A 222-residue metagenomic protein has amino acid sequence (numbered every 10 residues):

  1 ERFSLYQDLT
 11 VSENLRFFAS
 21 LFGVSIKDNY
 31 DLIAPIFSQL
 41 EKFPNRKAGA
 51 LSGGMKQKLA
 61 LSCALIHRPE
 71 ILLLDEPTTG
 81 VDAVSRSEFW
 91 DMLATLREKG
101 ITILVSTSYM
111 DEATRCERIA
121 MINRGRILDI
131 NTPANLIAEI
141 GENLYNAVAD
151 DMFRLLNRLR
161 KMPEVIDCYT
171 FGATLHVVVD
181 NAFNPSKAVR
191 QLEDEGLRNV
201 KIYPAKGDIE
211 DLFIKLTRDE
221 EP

Functional and structural regions predicted by a protein language model:
E1-I122, D129: ABC transporter nucleotide-binding domains
Q7, L40, L51, V148-D151 (+2 more regions): Residue-level signature of the cytosolic catalytic core of signaling kinases
S12-E13, K27, G49, A134 (+3 more regions): Residues in well-ordered alpha-helical elements
G23, S38, G141, E164 (+2 more regions): A generic structural signal for secondary-structure junctions that act as hinges or helix/strand caps at the edges
A34, I137, L156, F213-I214: Conserved protein kinase catalytic domain
D91-D180: ABC transporter nucleotide-binding domain
V179-P222: C-terminal coupling/interaction segments
